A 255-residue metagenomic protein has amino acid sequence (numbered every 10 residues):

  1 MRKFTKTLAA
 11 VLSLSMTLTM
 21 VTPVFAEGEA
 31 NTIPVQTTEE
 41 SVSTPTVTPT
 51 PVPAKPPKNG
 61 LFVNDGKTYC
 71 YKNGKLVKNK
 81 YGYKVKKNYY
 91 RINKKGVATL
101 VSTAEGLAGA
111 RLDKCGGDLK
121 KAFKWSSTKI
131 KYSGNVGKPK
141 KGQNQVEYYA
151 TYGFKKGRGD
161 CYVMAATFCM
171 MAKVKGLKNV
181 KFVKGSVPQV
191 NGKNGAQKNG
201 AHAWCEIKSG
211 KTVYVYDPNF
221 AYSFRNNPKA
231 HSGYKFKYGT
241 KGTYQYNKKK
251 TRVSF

Functional and structural regions predicted by a protein language model:
M1-K6: Positively charged n-region of N-terminal signal peptides that target proteins for export
T7-V21, F25-L107, L112, G117 (+2 more regions): Extracellular adhesion/carbohydrate-binding repeat motifs centered on closely spaced tryptophans
T32-P34, T46, T99, K124 (+4 more regions): Ser/Thr- (and often Asn-) enriched beta-sheet segments in non-cytosolic proteins
S102-G153: Secondary-structure boundary elements
D118, A122, G157-A172: Active-site nucleophilic cysteine motif
A166-K237: Hydrophobic/aromatic-rich core segments of domains that either
F236-F255: Low-complexity, Gly/Ser/Thr/Pro-rich intrinsically disordered linker/tail segments
